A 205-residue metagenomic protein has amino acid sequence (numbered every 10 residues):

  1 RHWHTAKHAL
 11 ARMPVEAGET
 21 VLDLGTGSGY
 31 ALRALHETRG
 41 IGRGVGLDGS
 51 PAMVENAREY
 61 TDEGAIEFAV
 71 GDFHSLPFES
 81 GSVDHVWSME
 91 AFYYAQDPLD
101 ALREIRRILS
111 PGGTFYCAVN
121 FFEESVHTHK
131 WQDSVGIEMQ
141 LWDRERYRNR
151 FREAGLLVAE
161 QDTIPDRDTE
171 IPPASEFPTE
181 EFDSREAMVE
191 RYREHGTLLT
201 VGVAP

Functional and structural regions predicted by a protein language model:
R1-H8: Conserved SAM-binding loop and adjacent beta-strand
L22-S75: Class I SAM-dependent methyltransferase SAM/SAH-binding core
W87: A conserved beta-strand element that flanks and buttresses the S-adenosyl-L-methionine
L99-P111: A short glycine-rich, Lys/Arg-flanked "PGG" loop and its adjoining helix->strand segment in the class I
G113-V119: Conserved beta-strand signature within the Rossmann-like core of class I S-adenosyl-L-methionine
N120-E138: Short, glycine-/aromatic-enriched active-site segment of Class I SAM-dependent methyltransferases
M139-G155, Q161: Short alpha-helix
L157-P205: Conserved Class I S-adenosyl-L-methionine
